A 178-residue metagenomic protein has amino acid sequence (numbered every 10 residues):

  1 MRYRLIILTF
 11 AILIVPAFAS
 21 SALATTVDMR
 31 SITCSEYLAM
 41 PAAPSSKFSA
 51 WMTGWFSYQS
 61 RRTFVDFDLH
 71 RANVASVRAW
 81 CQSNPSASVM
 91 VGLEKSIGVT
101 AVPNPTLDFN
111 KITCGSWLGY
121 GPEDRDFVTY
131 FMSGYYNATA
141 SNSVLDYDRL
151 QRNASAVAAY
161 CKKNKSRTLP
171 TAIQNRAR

Functional and structural regions predicted by a protein language model:
M1-T9: Bacterial N-terminal signal peptides that target proteins for export
L13-L23: C-terminal segment of classical bacterial N-terminal signal peptides
T26-V27, A42-G115, G119-R178: Compact alpha-helical subdomains of small soluble proteins
